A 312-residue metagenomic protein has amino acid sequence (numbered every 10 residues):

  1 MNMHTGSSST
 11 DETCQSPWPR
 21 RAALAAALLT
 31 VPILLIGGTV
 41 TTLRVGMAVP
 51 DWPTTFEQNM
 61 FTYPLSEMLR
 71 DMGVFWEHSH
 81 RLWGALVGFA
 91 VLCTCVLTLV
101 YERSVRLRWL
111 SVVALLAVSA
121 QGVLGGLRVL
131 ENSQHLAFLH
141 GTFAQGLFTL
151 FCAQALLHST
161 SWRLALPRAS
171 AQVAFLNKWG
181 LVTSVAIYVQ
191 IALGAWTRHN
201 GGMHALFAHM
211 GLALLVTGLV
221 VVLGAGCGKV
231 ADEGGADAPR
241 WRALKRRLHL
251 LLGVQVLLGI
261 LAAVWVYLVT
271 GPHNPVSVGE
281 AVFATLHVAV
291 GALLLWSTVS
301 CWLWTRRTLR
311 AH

Functional and structural regions predicted by a protein language model:
N2-S16, T160-L176, E233-A243, L309-H312: Membrane-interfacial, low-structure loops and terminal tails that flank and connect transmembrane helices in multi-pass
P19-A23, S104-L115, F175-T183, A238-L251 (+1 more regions): Membrane-interfacial loop-to-transmembrane alpha-helix junctions, especially the N-terminal start
P19-V49: N-terminal signal-anchor transmembrane alpha helix
L28-L35, L116-V118, F175-A195, L251-V254: Alpha-helical transmembrane segments of multi-pass integral membrane proteins
V40-V49, S119-T142, W196-A208, L258-A292: Interfacial helix-loop-helix junctions of multi-pass membrane proteins
T41-H78, P272-V276: Extracytosolic (periplasmic/ER-lumenal) interhelical loops and adjacent juxtamembrane/interface segments of multi-pass
M68-V91, H199: Individual transmembrane alpha-helix segments
V87-C93, A144-W162, L212-G226, V288-W304: Hydrophobic cores of alpha-helical transmembrane segments in multi-pass inner/ER membrane proteins, independent
